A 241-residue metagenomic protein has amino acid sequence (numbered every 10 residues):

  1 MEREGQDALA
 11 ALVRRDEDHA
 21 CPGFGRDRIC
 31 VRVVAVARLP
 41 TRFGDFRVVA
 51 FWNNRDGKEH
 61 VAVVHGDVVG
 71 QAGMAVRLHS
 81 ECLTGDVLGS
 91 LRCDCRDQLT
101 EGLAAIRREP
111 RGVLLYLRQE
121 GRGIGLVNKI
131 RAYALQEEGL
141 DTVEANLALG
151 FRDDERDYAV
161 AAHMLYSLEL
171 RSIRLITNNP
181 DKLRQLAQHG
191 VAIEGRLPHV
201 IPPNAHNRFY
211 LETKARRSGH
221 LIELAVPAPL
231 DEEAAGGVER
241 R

Functional and structural regions predicted by a protein language model:
M1-G5, L12-R15, H19-R241: Catalytic domains of riboflavin
